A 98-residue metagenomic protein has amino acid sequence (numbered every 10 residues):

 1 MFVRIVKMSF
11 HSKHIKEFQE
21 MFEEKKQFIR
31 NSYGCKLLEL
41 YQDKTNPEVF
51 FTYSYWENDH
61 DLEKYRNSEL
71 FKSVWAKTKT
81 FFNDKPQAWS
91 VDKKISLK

Functional and structural regions predicted by a protein language model:
M1-R4, I15, K26, E39-Y41 (+1 more regions): Short acidic/polar alpha-helix capping motifs at helix-coil junctions
F2-R4, G34, L38, N67 (+1 more regions): Anionic, Ser/Thr-rich low-complexity intrinsically disordered regions
F2-S9, E39-R66: Short, well-ordered beta-strand segments in beta-rich or mixed alpha/beta enzyme and ligand-binding folds
F10-S12, N58, D92-I95: Non-catalytic surface loops within mature trypsin-like serine protease
S12, Y65-S68, K85: Residues at alpha-helix boundaries and the short loops/turns that link adjacent helices
H14-L37, L70-W75: Short amphipathic alpha-helical segments
R30, E57, N83: Short conserved AdoMet
E39-E48, A76-K98: Glycine-rich beta-strand-turn "strand-cap" elements at beta-sheet edges
